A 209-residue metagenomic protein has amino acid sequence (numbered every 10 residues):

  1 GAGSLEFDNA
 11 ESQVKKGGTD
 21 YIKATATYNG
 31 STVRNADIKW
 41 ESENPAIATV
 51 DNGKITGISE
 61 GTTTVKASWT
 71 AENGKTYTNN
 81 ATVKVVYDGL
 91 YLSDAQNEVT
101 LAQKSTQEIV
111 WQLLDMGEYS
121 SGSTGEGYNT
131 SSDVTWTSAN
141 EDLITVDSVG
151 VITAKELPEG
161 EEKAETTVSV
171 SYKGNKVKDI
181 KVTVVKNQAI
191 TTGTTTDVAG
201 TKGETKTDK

Functional and structural regions predicted by a protein language model:
G1-K209: Extracytoplasmic soluble-region selector
